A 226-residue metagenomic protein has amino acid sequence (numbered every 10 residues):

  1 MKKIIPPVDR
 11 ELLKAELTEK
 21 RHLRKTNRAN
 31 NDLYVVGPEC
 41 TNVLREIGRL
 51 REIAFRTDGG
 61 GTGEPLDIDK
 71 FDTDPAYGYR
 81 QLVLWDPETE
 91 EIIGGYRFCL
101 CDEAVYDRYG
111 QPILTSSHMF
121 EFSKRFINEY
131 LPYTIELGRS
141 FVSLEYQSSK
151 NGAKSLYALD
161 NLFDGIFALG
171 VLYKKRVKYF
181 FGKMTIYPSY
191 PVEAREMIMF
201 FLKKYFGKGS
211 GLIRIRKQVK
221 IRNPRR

Functional and structural regions predicted by a protein language model:
M1-P38: Conserved N-terminal entry element of GNAT/NAT acetyltransferase domains
P6, K25-R28, E91, Y130 (+1 more regions): A generic structural signal for short, non-catalytic loop/turn and secondary-structure boundary residues
E16, K20, L50, F200-F201: Residues that form generic nucleotide/phosphate-binding pockets
E16-R24, I68, F120-N128: Intrinsically disordered, low-complexity boundary segments flanking structured domains
L23-T73, Q81-L100: Short amphipathic alpha-helix that is part of the acyltransferase structural core
T62, E103-R226: Acyl-donor binding region in acyl/amide transferases
Y79-Q81, L137: Short glycine-rich loop/turn motifs
